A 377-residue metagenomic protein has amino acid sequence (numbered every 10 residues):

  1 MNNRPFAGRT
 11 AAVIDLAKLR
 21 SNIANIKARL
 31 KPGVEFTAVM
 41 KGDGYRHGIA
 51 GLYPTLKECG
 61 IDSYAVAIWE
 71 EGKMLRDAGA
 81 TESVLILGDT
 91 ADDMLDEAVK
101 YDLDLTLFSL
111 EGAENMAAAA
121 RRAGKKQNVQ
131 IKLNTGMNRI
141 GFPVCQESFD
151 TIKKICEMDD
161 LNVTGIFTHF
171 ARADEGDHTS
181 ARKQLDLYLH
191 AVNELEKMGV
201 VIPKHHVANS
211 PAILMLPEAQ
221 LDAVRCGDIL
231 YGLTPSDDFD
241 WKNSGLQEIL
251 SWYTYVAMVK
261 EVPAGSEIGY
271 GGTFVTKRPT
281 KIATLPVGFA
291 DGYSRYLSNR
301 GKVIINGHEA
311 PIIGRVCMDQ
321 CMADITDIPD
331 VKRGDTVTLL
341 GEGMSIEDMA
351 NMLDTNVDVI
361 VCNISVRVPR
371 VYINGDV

Functional and structural regions predicted by a protein language model:
N2-R20, E70-E71, T90, F108-N115 (+2 more regions): Active-site anion/phosphate-binding pocket segments in diverse small-molecule metabolic enzymes
N3-F6, T10-I14, K18-S21, A28 (+2 more regions): Active-site-proximal beta-alpha core segment in soluble small-molecule metabolic enzymes
